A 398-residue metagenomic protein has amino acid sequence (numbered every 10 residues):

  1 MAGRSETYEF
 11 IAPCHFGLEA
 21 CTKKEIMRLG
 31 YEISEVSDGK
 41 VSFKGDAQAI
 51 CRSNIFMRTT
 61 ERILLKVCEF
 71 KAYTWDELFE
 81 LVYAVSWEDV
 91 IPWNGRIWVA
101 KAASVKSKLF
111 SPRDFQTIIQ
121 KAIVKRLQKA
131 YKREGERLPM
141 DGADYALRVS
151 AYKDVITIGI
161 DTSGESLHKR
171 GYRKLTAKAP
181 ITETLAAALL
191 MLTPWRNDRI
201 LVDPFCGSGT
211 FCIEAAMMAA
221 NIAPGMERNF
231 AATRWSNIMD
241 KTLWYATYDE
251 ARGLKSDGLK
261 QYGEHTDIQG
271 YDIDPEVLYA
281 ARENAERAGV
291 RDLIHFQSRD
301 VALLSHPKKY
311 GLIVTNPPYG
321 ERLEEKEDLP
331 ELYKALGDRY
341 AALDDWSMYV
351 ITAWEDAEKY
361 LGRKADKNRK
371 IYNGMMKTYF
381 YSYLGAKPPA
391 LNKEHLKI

Functional and structural regions predicted by a protein language model:
A2-A143, K397-I398: Non-catalytic nucleic-acid substrate-recognition regions in nucleic-acid-modifying enzymes
R52-T59, E165-R170, K174, G385-I398: Flexible, glycine-/basic-rich loop-and-beta segments that form/coincide with the SAM-dependent methyltransferase
S104-S107, S166, P318-R322: A short, flexible beta-alpha/helix-coil linker loop
L147-S163, Y381: C-terminal edge-of-domain segments
I158-L192: SAM-dependent Rossmann-like transferase core, predominantly class I methyltransferases with a strong bias toward
I181-H306, E321-R322, D328: Conserved S-adenosyl-L-methionine
D300-L303, P307-I398: C-terminal catalytic and target-recognition region of SAM-dependent MTase-like enzymes, primarily methyltransferases
